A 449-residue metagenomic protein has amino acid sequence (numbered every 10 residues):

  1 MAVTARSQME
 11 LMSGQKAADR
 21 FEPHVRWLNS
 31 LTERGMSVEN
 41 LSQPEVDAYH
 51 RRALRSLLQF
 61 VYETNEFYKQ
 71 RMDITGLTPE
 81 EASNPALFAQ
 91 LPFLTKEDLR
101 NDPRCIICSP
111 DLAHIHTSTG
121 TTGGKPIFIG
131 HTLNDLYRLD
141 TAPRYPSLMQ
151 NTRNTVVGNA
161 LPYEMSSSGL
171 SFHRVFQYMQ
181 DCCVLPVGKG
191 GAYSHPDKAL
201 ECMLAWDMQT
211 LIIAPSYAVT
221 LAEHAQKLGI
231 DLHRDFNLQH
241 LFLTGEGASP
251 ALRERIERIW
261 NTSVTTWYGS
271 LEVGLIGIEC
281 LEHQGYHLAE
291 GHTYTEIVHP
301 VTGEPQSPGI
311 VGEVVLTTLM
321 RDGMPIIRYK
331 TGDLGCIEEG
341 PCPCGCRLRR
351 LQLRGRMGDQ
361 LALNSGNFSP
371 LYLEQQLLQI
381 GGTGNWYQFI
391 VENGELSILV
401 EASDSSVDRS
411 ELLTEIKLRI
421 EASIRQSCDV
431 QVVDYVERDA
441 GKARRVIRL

Functional and structural regions predicted by a protein language model:
M1-T117, G123-R138, A205, E395-L399 (+3 more regions): Nucleotide 5′-phosphate-binding alpha/beta core
A2-M36, T95-H240, G247-I259: Active-site phosphate/ATP/adenylate-binding loop shared across adenylate-forming ligases
V61, S118, L211, I256 (+5 more regions): Residue-level signal for inorganic ion chemistry
L185-G188, T265, D429-V433: General small-molecule cofactor/ligand-binding pocket signal
W206, F236, T262, Y329 (+1 more regions): Structured loop/turn residues at beta-strand edges in well-structured enzyme cores
L211, V315-Q426: AMP-binding/adenylate-forming catalytic core of the ANL superfamily
Q239, A248, L252-P341: Conserved AMP-binding/adenylate-forming
